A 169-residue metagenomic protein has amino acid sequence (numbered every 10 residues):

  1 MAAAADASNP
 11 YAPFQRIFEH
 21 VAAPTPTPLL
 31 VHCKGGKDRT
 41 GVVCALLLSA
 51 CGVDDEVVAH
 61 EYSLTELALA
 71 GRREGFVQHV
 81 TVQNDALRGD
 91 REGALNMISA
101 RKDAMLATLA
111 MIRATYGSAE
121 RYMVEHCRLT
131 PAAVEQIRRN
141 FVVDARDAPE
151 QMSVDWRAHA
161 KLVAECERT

Functional and structural regions predicted by a protein language model:
M1-L30, V42-T169: Cys-dependent protein tyrosine phosphatase-like superfamily
G35, R39-T40: Ser/Thr-glycine-rich phosphate-binding loops at phosphate-binding pockets of nucleotides, nucleotide cofactors
